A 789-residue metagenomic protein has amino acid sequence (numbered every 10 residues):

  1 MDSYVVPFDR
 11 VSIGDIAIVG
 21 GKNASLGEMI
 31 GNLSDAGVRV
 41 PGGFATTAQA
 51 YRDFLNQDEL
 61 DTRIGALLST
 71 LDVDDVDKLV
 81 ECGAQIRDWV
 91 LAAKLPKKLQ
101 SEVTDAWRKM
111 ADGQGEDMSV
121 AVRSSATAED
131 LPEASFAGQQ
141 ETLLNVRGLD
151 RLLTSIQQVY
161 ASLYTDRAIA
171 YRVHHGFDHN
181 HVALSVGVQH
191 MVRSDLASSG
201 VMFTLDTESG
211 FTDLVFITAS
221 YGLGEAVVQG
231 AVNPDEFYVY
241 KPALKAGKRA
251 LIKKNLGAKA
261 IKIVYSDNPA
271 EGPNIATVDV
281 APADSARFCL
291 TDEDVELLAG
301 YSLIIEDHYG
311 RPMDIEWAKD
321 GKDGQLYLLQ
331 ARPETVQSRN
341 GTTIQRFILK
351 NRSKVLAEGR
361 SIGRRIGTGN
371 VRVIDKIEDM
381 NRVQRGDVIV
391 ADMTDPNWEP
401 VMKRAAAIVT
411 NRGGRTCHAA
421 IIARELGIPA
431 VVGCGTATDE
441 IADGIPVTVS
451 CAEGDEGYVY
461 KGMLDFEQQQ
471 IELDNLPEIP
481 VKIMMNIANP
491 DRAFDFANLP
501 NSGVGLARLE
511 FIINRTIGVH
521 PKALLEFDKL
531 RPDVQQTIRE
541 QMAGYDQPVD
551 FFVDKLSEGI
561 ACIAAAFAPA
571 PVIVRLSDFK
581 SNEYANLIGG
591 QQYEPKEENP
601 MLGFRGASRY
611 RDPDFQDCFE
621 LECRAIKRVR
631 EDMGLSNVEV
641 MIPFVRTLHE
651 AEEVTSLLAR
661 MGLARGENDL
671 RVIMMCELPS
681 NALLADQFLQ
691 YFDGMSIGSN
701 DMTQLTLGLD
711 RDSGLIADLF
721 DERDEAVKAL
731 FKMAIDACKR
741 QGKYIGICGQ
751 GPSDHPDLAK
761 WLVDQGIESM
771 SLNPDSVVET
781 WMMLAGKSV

Functional and structural regions predicted by a protein language model:
M1-G187, P282-E293, Y301, E306 (+10 more regions): N-terminal beta-alpha lobe that positions the nucleotide/phosphoryl donor in ATP/NTP-coupled carboxylate activation
W107, G115, S119-A121, A126-F136 (+6 more regions): Conserved alpha/beta-domain cores
A134, L143-V146, S155-I156, S198-D206 (+6 more regions): Beta-strand scaffold of nucleotide-dependent catalytic cores
G138, G310-T335: Conserved metal-phosphate-binding beta-hairpin within the catalytic cores of diverse ATP-dependent phosphoryl-transfer
D178, A183-L205: Structured beta-strand/loop patches that form or line metal/cofactor-binding pockets in enzymes
L214-D314, K319-D320, R360-R365, D395 (+4 more regions): Conserved catalytic alpha/beta cores of large enzymes that bind or transform nucleotide phosphates and polynucleotides
K322, V336-T343, A357-S361, R365-V388 (+2 more regions): Acidic, glycine-rich flexible loop/linker segments
